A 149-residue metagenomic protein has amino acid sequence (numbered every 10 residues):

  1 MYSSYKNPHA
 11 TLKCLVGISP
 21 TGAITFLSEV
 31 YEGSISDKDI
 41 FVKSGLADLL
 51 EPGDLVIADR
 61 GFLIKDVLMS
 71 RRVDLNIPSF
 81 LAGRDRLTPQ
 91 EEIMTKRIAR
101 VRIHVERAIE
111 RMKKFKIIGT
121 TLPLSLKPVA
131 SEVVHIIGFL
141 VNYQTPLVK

Functional and structural regions predicted by a protein language model:
M1-K149: Short, well-ordered secondary-structure "scaffold" segments embedded in the functional core of diverse domains
